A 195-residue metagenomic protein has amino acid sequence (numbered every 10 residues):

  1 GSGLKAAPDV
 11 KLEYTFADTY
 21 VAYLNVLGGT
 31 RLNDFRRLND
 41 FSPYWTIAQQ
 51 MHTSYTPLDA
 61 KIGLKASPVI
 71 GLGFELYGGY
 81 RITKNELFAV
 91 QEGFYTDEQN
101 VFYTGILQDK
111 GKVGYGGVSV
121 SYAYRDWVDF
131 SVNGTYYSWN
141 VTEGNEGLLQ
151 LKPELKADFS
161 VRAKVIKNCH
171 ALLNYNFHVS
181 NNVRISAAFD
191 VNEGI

Functional and structural regions predicted by a protein language model:
G3-A7, K11-I195: Exposed, low-structure sequence patches enriched in small/polar residues
